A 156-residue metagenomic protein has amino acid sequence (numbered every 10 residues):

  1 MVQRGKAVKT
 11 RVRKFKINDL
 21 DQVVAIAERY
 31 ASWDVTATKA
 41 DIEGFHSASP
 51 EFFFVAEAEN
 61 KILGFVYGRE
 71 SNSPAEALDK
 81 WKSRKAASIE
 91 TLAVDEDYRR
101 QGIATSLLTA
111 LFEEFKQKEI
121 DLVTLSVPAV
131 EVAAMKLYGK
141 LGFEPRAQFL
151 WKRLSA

Functional and structural regions predicted by a protein language model:
K9-V23: A short beta-loop-alpha structural element at the N-terminal edge of CoA-dependent acyl/N-acetyltransferase catalytic
W33-A58, Y67: Active-site rim helix/loop that mediates acceptor-substrate recognition in acyltransferases
V55, K61-E70, S88, A93: Conserved beta-strand in the GNAT
N72-A87: Conserved acyl-donor/pantetheine-binding loop and adjacent beta-alpha core of acyl/acetyltransferases and related
V94, R100-E113, K136-K140: Conserved acetyl-CoA-binding loop-helix of GNAT-fold acetyltransferases
T105, Q117, A129-A147: Conserved active-site alpha-helix within GNAT-family acetyltransferase domains
F115-V127: Conserved GNAT acetyl-CoA-binding A-motif
T124-A134, W151-S155: Conserved beta-strand-loop-alpha-helix junction that forms the acyl-donor binding cleft
